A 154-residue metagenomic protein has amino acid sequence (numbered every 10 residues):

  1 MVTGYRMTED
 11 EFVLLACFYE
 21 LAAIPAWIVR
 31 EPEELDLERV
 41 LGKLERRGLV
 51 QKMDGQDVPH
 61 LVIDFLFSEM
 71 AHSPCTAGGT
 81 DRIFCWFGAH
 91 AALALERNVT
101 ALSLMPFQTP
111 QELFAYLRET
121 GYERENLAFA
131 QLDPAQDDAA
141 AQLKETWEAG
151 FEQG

Functional and structural regions predicted by a protein language model:
M1-E45, G55: Short, amphipathic alpha-helical interface elements at domain boundaries that mediate macromolecular binding
Y19, E69-M70, T120: Alpha-helix boundary/capping residues
A22-P25, Q51, S73, E123-R124 (+1 more regions): Short secondary-structure junctions and interdomain/linker hinges
V29-R30, Q51-D57, G79, N126-L132: Short glycine-rich, low-complexity/disordered patches
R39, E112-A115: Long, highly charged amphipathic alpha-helices
G48: Glycine-centered, phosphate/nucleic-acid-interacting loop/turn motifs that mediate DNA/RNA or nucleotide
Q51-A92, R97-E112: Accessory beta->alpha helical hairpin/"wing" motif in late/C-terminal subdomains of nucleic-acid enzymes
A115-G154: Long, low-complexity, charge-rich intrinsically disordered regions
